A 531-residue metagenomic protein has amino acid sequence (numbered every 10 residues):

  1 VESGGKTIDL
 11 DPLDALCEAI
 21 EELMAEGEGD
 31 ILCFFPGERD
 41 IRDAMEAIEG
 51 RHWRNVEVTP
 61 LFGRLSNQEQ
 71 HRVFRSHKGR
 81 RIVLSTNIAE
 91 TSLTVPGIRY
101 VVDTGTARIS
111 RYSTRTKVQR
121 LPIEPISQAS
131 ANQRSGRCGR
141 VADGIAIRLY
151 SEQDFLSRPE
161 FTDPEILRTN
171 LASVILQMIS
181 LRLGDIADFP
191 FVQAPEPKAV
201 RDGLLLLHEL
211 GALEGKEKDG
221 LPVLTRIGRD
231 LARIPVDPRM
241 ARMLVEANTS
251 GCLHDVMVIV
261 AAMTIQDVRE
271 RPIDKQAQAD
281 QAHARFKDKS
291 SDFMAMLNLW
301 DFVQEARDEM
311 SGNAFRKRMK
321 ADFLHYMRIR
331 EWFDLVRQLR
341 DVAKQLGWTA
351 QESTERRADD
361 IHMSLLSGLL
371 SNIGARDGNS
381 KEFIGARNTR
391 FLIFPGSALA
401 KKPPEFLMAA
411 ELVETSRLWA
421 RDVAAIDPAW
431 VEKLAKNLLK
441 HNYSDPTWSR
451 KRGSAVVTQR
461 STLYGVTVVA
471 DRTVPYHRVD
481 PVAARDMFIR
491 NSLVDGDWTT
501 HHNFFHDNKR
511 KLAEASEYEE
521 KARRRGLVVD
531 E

Functional and structural regions predicted by a protein language model:
V1-R239, M243, D341, Q351: P-loop NTPase motor module signature
L206-A212, K216, P222, I227-E531: Extended, charged helical/alpha-beta scaffold domains that provide interaction surfaces
